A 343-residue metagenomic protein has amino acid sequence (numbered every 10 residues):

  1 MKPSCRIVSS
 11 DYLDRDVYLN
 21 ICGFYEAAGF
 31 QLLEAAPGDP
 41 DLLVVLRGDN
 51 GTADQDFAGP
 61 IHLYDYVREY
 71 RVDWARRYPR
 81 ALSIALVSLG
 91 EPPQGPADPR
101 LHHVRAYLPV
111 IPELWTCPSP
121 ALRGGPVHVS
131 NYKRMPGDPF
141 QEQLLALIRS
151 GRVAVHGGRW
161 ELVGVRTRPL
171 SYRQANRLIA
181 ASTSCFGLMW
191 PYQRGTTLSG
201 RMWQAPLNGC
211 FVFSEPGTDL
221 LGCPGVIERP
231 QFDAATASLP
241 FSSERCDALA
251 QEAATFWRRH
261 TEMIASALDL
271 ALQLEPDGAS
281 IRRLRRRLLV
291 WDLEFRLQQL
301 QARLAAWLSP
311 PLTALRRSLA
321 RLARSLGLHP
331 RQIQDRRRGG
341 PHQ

Functional and structural regions predicted by a protein language model:
M1-Q31, F140-I148, G157: Short, charged N-terminal beta->alpha structural module
C5-S9, L19-G23, W160-G278, R283-R287: Catalytic binding pocket for nucleotide-activated donors in carbohydrate/polymer assembly enzymes
V8-S10, Y64, V129-S130, H156 (+1 more regions): Short hydrophobic segments within beta-strands
F30-P40, R229-Q231: Short acidic low-complexity segments
A36, R77, R177-L178: Structural alpha-helical scaffold elements that stabilize or flank donor/cofactor-binding regions in carbohydrate
L42, L82-A85, S184, F211: Well-ordered beta-strand positions
L46-G151: Catalytic core of nucleotide-activated saccharide and alditol-phosphate transferases
F241, R245-Q343: C-terminal amphipathic helix plus adjacent low-complexity, charged tail appended to glycosyltransferase catalytic
